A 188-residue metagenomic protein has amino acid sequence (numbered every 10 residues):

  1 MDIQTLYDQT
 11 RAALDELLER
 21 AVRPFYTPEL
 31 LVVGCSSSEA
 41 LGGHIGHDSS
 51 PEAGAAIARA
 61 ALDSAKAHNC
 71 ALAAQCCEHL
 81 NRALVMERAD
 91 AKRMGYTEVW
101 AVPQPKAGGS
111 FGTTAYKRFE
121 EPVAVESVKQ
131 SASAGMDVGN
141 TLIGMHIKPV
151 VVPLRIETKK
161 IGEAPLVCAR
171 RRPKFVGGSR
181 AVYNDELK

Functional and structural regions predicted by a protein language model:
M1-L31, S49-S64: N-terminal glycine-/serine-/threonine-rich phosphate-binding loop
R23-F25, A107, R155-K160: Solvent-exposed alpha-helices and their adjacent loops that cap or buttress functional pockets in soluble metabolic
V33-S38, Q75: Glycine-rich beta-strand-to-loop/alpha-helix junction loops that act as flexible
G42-H47: Short acidic, glycine/proline-rich loop/turn micro-motifs
R82-K92, T114: Secreted/extracellular ectodomain signature
M94-E121: A glycine-rich helix N-cap at a beta->alpha junction
T113, K117-K188: Glycine-rich, aromatic-bearing surface loops/beta-hairpins
